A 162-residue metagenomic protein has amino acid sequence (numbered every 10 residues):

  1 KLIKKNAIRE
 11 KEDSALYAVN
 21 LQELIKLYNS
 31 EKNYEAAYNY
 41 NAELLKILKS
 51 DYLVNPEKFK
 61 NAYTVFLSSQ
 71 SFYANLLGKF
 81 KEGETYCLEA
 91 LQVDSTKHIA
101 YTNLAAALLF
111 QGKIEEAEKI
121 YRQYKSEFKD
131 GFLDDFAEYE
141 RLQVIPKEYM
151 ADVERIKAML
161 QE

Functional and structural regions predicted by a protein language model:
E12, V19, K58-N61, V65 (+1 more regions): Start-of-helix register in tetratricopeptide repeats
A105-F132, K157-A158: TPR/TPR-like (Sel1-like) alpha-helical repeat modules
S126-E162: Terminal, low-structured helical/coil segments at or just beyond the last alpha-helical repeat
